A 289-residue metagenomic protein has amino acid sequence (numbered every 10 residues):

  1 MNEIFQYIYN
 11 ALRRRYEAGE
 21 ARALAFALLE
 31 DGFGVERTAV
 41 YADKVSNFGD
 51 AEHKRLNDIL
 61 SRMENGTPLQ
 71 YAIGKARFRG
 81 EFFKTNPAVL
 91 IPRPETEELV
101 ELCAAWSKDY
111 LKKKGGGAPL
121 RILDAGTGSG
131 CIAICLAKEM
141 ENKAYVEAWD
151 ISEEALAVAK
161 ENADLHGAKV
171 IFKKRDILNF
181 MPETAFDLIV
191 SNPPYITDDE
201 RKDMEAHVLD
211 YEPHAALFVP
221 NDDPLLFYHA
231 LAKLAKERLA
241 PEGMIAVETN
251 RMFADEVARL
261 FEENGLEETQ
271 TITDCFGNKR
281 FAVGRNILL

Functional and structural regions predicted by a protein language model:
M1-Y41, V45-F48: Non-catalytic accessory regions of SAM-dependent methyltransferases
L12, S107, A163, A235 (+1 more regions): Conserved hydrophobic residues forming the short capping helix/wall of the S-adenosyl-L-methionine
L28, G66, T96, I132 (+5 more regions): Residue-level signal for inorganic ion chemistry
E30-W106: Conserved AdoMet
Q70, I196-D199, M252: Active-site beta-alpha loop architecture of Rossmann-like, nucleotide-cofactor-dependent enzymes
E98-D203, A230: Conserved SAM/SAH cofactor-binding pocket of Class I
Y195-F227: Mobile active-site "lid"/loop adjacent to the S-adenosyl-L-methionine
N221-N286: Conserved Class I SAM-dependent methyltransferase catalytic core
